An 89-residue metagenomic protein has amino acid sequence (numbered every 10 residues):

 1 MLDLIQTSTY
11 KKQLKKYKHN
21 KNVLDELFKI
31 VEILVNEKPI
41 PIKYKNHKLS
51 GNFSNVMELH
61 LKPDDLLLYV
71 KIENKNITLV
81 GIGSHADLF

Functional and structural regions predicted by a protein language model:
M1-E32: Arg/Lys-rich, positively charged N-terminal/basic patches that mediate binding to nucleic acids
D3, K12, N22-L24, L59-L66 (+1 more regions): Enriched for short, Lys/Arg-rich terminal
T9, S54, S84: Residues that form or immediately flank small-molecule/cofactor binding pockets and catalytic motifs
L27, P41, K45, K71-E73: Generic hydrophobic-segment detector
I30, S50-F53, L68-I72: Short alpha-helical linear motifs
I33-H60: A short, surface-exposed loop/turn module that caps and links secondary-structure elements
